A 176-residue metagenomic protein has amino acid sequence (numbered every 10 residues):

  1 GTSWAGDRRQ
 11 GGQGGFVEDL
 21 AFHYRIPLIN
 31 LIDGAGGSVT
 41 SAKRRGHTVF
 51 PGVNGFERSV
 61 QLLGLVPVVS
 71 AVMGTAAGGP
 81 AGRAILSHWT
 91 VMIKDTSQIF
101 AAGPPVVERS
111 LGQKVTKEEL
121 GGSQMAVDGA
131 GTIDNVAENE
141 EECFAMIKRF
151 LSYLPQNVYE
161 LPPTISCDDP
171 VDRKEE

Functional and structural regions predicted by a protein language model:
G1, Q13-T40: A structural preference for short, pocket-lining loop segments at secondary-structure junctions
G1-R8: STAS-typified acidic loop motif
R8-G14, R83, F144: Amphipathic alpha-helical transducer elements in NTP-driven molecular machines
I26, I32-Y159: Conserved catalytic cores of soluble enzyme domains, especially glycine-rich substrate-binding beta-alpha loops
Y159-S166: Short coil/turn segments at secondary-structure boundaries
E175-E176: Conserved small/polar residues in nucleotide/adenosyl-binding loops
